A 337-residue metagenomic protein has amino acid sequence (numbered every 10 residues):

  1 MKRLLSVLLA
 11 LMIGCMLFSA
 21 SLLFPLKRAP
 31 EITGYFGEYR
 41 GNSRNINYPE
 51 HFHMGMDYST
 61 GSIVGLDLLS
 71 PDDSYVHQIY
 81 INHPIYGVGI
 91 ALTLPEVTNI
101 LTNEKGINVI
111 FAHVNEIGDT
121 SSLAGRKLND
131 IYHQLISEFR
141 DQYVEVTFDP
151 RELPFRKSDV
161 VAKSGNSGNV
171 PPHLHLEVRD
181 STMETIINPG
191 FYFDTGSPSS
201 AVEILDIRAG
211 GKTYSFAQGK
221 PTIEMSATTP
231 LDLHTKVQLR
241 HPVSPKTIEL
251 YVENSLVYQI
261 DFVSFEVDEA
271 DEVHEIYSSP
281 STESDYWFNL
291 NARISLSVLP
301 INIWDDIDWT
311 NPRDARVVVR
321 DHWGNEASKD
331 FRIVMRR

Functional and structural regions predicted by a protein language model:
M1-L4: Positively charged n-region of N-terminal signal peptides that target proteins for export
V7-M16: Bacterial N-terminal signal peptides
F18-I107, I117, R140-V160, N166-L174 (+3 more regions): Surface-exposed, glycine-biased beta-strand/turn segments
V109-A124, Y258-D271: Short, solvent-exposed beta-strand-terminating loops
A112-E152: Aromatic/His-enriched, Gly/Pro-containing loop or helix-boundary segments that lie immediately adjacent to catalytic
P171-E177, E269-E272: A short, polar/charged loop-to-alpha-helix boundary motif
D180, P198-S199, M335-R337: Extracellular interdomain linker/stem segments of modular secreted and single-pass surface proteins
A209-R337: Long, low-complexity serine/threonine/glycine- and acidic-rich segments characteristic of extracellular
